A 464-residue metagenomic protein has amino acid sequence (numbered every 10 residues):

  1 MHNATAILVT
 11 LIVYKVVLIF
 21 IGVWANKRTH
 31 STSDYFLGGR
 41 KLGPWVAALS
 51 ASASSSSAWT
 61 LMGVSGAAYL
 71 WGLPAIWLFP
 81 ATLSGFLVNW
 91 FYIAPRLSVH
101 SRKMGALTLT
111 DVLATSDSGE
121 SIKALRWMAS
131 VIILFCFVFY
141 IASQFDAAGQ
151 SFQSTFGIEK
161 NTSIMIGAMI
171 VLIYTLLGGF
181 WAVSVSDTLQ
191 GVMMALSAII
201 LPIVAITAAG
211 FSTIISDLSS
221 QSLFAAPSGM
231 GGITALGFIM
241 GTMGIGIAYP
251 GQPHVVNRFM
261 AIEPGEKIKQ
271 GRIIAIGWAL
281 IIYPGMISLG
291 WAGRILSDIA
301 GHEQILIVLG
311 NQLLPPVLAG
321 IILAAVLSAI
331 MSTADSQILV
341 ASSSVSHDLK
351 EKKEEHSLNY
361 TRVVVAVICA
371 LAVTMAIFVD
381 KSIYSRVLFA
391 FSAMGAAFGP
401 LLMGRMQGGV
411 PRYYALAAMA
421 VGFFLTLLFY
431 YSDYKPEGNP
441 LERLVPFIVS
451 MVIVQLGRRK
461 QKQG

Functional and structural regions predicted by a protein language model:
M1-G464: Membrane-embedded helix-loop-helix hairpins and adjacent transmembrane boundary segments in multi-pass transporters
